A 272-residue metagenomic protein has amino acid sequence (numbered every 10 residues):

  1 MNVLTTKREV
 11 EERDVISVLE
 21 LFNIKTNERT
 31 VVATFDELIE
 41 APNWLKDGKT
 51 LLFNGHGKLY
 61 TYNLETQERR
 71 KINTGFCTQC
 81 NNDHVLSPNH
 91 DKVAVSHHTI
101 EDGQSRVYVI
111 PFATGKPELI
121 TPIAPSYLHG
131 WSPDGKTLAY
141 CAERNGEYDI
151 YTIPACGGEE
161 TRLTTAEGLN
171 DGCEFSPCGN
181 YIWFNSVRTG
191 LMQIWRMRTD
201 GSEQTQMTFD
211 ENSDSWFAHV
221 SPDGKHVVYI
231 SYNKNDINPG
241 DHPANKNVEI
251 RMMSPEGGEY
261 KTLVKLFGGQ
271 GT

Functional and structural regions predicted by a protein language model:
M1-T272: Sequence signature of WD/YWTD-type beta-propeller architectures
